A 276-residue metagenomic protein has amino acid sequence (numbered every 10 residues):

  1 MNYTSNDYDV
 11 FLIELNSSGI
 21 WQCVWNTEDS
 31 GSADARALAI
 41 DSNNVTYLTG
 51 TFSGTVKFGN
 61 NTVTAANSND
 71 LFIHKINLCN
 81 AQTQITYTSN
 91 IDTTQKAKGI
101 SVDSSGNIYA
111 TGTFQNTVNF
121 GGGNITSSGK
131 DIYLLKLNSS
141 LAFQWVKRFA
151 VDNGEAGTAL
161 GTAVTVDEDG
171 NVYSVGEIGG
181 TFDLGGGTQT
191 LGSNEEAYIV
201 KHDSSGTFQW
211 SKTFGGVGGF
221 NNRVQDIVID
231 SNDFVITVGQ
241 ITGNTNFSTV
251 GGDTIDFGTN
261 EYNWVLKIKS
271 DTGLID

Functional and structural regions predicted by a protein language model:
M1-D276: A sequence-level/structural motif corresponding to short, flexible coil/turn segments enriched in small polar residues
